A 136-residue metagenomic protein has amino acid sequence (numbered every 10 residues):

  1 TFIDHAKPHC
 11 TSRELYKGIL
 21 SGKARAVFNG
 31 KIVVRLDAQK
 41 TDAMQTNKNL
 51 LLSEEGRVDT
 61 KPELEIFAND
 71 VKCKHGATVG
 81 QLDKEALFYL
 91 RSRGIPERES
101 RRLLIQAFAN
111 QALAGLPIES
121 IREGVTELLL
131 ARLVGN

Functional and structural regions predicted by a protein language model:
T1-N136: Active-site gating/interface segments in enzymes
